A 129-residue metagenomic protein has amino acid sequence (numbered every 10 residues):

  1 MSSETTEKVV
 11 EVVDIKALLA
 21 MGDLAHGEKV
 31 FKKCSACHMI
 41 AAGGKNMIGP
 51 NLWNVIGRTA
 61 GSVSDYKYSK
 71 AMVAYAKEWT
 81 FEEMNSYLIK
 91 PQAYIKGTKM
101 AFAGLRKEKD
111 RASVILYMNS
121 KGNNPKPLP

Functional and structural regions predicted by a protein language model:
S2-F31: Electrostatic cytochrome c docking/interface patches
L18-A20, A36-M39, K67-K70: N-terminal post-signal-peptidase region of extra-cytosolic proteins
L24-E28, A42-F81, K99-G104: Gly/Gly-Pro-rich "capping" loops immediately C-terminal to redox-active cysteine motifs in periplasmic/lumenal
G27, F31-I40, V114-M118: The canonical Cys-X-X-Cys-His
A36, G44, D110: Short phosphate-engaging motifs
E78-P129: C-terminal capping alpha-helices of c-type cytochrome domains
